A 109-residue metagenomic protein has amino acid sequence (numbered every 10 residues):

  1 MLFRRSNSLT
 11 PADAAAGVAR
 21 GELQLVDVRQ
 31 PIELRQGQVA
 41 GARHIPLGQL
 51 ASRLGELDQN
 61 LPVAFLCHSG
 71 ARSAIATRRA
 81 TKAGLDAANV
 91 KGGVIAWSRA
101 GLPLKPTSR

Functional and structural regions predicted by a protein language model:
M1-Q24, P31-P62, S73-R109: Rhodanese-like catalytic fold shared by cysteine-dependent sulfurtransferases and DSP/PTP-type phosphatases
L66: Short, surface-exposed ligand- or partner-binding patches at beta-edge/loop junctions that are enriched in aromatics
